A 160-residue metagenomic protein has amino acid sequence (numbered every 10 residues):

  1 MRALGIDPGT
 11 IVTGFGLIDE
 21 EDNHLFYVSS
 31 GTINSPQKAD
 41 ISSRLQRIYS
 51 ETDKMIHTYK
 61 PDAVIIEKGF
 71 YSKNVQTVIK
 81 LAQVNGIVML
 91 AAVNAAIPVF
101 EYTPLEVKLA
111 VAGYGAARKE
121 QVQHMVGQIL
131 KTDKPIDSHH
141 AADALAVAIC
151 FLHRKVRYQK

Functional and structural regions predicted by a protein language model:
M1-K160: Phosphate- and other anionic-substrate recognition elements at nucleic-acid/protein interfaces
